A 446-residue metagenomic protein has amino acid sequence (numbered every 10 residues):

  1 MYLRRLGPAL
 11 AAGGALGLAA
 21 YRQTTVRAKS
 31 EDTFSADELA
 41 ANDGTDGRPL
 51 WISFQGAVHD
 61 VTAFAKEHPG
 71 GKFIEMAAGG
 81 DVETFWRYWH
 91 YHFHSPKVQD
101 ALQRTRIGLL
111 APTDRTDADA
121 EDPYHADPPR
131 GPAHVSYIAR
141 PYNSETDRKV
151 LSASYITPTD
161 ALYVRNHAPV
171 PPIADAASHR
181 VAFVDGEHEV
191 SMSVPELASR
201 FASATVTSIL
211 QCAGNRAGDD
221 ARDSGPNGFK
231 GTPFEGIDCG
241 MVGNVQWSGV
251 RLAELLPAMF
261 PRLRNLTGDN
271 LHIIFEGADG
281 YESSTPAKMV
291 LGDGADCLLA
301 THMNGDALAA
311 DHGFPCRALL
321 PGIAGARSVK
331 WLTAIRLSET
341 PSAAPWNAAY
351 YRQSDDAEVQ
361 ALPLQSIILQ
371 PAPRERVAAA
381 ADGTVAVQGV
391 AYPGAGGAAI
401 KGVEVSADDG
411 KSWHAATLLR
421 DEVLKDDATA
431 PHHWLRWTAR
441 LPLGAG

Functional and structural regions predicted by a protein language model:
Y2-T146: Histidine-anchored, small-residue-rich loop motif
V58-H59, D81-V82, H92, H188 (+4 more regions): Solvent-exposed loop/turn segments at secondary-structure junctions within structured extracellular/periplasmic domains
G70, V82, H94, V98 (+5 more regions): Stable alpha-helical elements in mature extracytoplasmic
R87-Y88, D238-G243, R376: Active-site rim elements
T113-M192, S199-A202, A258-G446: Extended, aromatic/histidine-rich regions of cofactor-dependent oxidoreductases associated with respiratory
S203-M241: Short, conserved helix/loop micro-motifs enriched in His/Cys and acidic residues
C239-R251, F260, L266-G268: Mid-length scaffold segments of soluble, non-membrane domains
